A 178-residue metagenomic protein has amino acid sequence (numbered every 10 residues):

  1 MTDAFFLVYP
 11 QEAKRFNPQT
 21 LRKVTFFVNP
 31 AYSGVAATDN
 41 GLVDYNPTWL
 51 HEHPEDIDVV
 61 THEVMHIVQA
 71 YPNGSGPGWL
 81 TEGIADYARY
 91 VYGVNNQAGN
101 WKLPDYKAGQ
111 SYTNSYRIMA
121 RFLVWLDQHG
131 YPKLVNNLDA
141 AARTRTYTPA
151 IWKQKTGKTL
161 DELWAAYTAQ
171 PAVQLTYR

Functional and structural regions predicted by a protein language model:
M1-V64, Y147-T148: Juxtacatalytic substrate-recognition/specificity segment
T2-F6, L50-V59, S75, W79 (+4 more regions): Soluble non-cytosolic domains of exported or imported proteins
D3-P10, D58, R121-V124, N136 (+1 more regions): Solvent-exposed, polar/charged alpha-helical surfaces in well-ordered, non-transmembrane soluble domains, broadly
V8, G76-M119: Post-HExxH zinc-binding segment in Zn-dependent metallohydrolases
P10-N17, M65-G74, R89-V94, V124-Y131 (+3 more regions): Sec-exported extracytoplasmic/periplasmic mature domains
E12-N29, P72-G78, Q97-P104, L123 (+1 more regions): Surface-exposed patches in mature extracellular/periplasmic domains of secreted proteins
D58-A70, E82-D86: Active-site recognition of the HExxH zinc-binding catalytic motif
M119, L126-R178: Pan-zinc metallopeptidase signature
